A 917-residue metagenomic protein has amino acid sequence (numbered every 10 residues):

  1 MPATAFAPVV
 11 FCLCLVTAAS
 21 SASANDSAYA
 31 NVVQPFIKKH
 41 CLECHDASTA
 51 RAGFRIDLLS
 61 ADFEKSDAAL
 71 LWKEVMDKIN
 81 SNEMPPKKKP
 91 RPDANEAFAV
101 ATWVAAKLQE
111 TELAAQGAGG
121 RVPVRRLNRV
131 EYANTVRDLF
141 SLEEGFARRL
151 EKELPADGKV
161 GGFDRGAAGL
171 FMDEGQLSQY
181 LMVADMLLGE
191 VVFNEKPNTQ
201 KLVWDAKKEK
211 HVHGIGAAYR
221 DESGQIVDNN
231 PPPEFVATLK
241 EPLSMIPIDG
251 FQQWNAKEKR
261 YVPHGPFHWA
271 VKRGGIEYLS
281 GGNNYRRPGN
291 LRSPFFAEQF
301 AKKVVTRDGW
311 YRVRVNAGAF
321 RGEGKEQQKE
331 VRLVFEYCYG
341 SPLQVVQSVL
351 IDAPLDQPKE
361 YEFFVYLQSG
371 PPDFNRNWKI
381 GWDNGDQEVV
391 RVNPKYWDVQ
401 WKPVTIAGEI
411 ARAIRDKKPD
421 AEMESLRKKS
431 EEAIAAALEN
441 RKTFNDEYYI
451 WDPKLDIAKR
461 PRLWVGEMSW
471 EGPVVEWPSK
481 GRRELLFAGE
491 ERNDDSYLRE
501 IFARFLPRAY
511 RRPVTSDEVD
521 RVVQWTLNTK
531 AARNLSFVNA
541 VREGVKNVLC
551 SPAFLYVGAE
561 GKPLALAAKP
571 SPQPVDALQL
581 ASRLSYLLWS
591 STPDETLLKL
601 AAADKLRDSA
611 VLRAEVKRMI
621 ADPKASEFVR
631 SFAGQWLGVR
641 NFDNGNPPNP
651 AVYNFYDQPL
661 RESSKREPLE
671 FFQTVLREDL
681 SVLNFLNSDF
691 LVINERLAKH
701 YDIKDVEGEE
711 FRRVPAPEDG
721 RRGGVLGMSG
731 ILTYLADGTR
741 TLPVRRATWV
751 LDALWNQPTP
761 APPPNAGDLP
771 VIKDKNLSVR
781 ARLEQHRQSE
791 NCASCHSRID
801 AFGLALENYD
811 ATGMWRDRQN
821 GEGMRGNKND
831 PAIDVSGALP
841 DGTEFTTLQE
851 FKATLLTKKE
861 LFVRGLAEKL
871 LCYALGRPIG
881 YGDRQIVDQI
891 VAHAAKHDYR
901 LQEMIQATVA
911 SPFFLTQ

Functional and structural regions predicted by a protein language model:
M1-A5: N-terminal secretory signal peptides that target proteins for export/translocation
F6-A7, I248: Generic early N-terminus positional signal peaking at residue ~5-7
A7-A18: Bacterial N-terminal signal peptides
A19-D26, A30: Boundary at the C-terminal end of the N-terminal hydrophobic targeting segment
A28-T49, F54, D67-E74, K78-E83 (+2 more regions): Low-complexity, glycine/serine/threonine/alanine-rich intrinsically disordered linker and propeptide segments
S60: Residues at the C-termini of beta-strands that transition into short coil/loop
